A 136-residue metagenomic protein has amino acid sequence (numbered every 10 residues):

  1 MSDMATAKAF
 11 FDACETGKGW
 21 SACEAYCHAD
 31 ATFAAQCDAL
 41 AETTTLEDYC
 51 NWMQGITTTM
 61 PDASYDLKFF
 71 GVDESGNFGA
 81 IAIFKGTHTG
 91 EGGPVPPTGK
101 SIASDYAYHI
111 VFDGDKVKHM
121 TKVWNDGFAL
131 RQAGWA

Functional and structural regions predicted by a protein language model:
M1-A136: C-terminal and inter-domain tail/linker signature
